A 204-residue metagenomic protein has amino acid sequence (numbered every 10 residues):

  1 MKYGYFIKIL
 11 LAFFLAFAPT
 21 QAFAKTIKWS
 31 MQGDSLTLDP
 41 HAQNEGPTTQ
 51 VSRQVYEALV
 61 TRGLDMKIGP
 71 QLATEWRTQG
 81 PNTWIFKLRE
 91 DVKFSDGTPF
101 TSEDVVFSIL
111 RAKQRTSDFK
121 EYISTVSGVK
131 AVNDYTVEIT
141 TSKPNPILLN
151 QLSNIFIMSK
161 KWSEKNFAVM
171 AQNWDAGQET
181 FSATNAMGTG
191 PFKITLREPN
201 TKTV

Functional and structural regions predicted by a protein language model:
K2-A12: Sec-dependent signal peptide recognition, specifically the positively charged N-region followed immediately by
F17-A24: Sec/Tat signal peptide C-region and signal peptidase I cleavage site
K25-L36, T74, T83-F86, V105-I109 (+3 more regions): Short, well-ordered beta-strand elements
S30-G80, L110, N185-P191: N-terminal lobe/hinge region of extracytoplasmic solute-binding protein
L36-H41, K67-G69, I147-N150, T195 (+1 more regions): Short, solvent-exposed loop/turn elements at domain surfaces
K67, F156-V204: Gly/Pro-rich hinge or "lid" segments in bacterial periplasmic/extracellular proteins
T74-D118, V132, E138, L148: Aromatic- and charge-enriched surface segment that lines or borders ligand/interaction sites
R77, E121-A171, E198: Surface-exposed binding/hinge segments that line and control ligand-binding clefts or catalytic entry sites
